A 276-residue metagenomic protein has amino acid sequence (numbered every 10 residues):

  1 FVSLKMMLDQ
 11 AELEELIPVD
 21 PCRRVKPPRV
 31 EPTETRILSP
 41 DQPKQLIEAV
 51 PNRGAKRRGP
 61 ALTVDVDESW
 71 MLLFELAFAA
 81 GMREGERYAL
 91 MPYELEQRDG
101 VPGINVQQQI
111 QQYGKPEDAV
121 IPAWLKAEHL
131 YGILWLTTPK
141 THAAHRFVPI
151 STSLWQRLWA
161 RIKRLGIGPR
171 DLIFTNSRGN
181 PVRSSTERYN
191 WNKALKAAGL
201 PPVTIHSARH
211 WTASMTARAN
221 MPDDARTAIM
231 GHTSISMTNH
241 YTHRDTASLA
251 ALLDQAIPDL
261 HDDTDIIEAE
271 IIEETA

Functional and structural regions predicted by a protein language model:
F1-Q10, V25, I150: Non-catalytic DNA-binding core/recognition domains of DNA-processing enzymes
V2, R23, K44, Q156 (+1 more regions): Surface-exposed alpha-helical interface segments used for non-catalytic interactions
D9-P18, A160-K163: Arg/Lys-rich amphipathic alpha helix in sigma70-family domain 2
L13, I17-L90, Q97-V101, W135 (+3 more regions): Basic, Lys/Arg- and aromatic-enriched nucleic-acid-binding interface segment
E15, R36-I37, V148, N180 (+2 more regions): Helix-turn-helix-type domain boundary/helix-start signal
E48-K56, P60-A61, D99, I110-H145 (+4 more regions): C-terminal secondary-structure termini that scaffold catalytic or DNA-interacting sites
E48-W70, A80, V148, Q156 (+2 more regions): Short, basic (Lys/Arg/His-rich) helix/loop patches that form interaction surfaces in the mid-to-C-terminal regions
E94-G103, P201-P202, M221-H240, T264: Short, polar N-cap/turn motifs at the start of nucleic acid-interacting alpha helices
